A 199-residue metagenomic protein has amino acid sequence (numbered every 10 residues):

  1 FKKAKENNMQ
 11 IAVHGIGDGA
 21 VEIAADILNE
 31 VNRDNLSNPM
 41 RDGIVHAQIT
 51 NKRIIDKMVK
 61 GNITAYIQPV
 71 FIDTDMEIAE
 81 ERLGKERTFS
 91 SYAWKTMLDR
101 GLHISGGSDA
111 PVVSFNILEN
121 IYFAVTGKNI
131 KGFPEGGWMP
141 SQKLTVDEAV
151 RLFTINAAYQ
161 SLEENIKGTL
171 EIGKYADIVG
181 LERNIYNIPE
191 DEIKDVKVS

Functional and structural regions predicted by a protein language model:
K2-I11, G19-D42, H46-A47, K52-D56 (+1 more regions): His/Asp/Glu-enriched, well-ordered alpha-helical/loop segment that forms or immediately abuts the divalent-metal
E190: Catalytic core of pol beta-like nucleotidyltransferases
I193-S199: Short, intrinsically disordered, charge-balanced linker/junction segments flanking boundaries in proteins
